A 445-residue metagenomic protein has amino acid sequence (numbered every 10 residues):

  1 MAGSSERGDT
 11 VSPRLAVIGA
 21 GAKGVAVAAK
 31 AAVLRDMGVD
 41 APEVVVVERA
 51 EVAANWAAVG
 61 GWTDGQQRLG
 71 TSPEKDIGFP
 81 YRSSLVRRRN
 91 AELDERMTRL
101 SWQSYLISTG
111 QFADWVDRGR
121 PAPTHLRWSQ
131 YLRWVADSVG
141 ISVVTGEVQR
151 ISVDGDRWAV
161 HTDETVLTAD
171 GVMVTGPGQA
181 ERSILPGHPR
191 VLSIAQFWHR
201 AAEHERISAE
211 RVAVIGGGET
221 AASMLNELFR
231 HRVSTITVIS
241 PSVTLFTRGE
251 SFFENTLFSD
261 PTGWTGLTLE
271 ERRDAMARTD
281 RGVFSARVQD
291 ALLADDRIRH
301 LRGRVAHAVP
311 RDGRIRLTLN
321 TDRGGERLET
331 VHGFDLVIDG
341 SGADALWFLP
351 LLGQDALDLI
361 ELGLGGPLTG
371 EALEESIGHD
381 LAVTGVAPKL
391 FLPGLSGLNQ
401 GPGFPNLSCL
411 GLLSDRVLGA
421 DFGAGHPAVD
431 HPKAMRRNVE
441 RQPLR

Functional and structural regions predicted by a protein language model:
M1-E51, W56, D114-H231, T235-R445: Flavin (primarily FAD) cofactor-binding/catalytic cores of flavoenzymes
A54-G65: N-terminal accessory regions of S-adenosyl-L-methionine
T63, L69, D76, S84-R88 (+7 more regions): Residue-level detector of solvent-exposed, low-hydrophobicity positions
D64-D76, L357-G365: Adenosine ribonucleotide-centric catalytic and binding domains
G70-W115, F253, S259-T265: Flavin (FAD/FMN) cofactor-binding and adjacent substrate-gating region of FAD-dependent oxidoreductase domains
